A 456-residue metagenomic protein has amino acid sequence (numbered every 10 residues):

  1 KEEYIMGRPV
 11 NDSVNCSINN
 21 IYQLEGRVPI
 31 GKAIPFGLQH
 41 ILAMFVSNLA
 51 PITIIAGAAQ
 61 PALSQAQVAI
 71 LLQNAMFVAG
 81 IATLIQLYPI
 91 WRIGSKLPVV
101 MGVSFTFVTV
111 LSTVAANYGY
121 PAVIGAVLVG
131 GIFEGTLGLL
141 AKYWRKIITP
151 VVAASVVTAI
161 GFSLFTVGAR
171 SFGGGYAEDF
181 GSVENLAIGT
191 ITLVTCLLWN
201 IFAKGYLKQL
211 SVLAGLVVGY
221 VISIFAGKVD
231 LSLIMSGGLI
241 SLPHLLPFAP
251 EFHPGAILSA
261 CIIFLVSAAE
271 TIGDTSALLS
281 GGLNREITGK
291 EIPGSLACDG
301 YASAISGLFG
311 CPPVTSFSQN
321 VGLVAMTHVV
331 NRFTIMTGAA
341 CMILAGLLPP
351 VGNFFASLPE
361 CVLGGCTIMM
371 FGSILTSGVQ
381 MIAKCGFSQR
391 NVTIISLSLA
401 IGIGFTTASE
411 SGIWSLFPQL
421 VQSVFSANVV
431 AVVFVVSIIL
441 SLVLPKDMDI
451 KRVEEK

Functional and structural regions predicted by a protein language model:
K1-F36, L231-H244, S280-I287, S295 (+1 more regions): Intrinsically disordered, low-complexity non-transmembrane regions of multi-pass membrane transporters
G7-P98, T106-V114: N-terminal signal-anchor module of multipass membrane proteins
N11, I18, N48-I52, A56 (+6 more regions): Juxtamembrane interface elements at the cytosolic ends of transmembrane helices in multi-pass membrane proteins
E25, I30, A56-G94, C261-R332 (+1 more regions): Membrane-embedded helical hairpins/re-entrant loop segments and their flanking transmembrane helices within multi-pass
G31-S47, G181-T192, L210-S211, H244-D274 (+1 more regions): Hydrophobic, membrane-embedded alpha-helices of multi-pass small-molecule transporters
I70, R92-F105, K146-S155, L207-L213 (+3 more regions): Short, non-helical or kinked segments that cap or interrupt transmembrane helices
S112, N200, N320-I335, C341-G346: Interfacial segments of multi-pass membrane proteins
V114-S232, A339, L344-E454: Membrane-embedded alpha-helical modules
